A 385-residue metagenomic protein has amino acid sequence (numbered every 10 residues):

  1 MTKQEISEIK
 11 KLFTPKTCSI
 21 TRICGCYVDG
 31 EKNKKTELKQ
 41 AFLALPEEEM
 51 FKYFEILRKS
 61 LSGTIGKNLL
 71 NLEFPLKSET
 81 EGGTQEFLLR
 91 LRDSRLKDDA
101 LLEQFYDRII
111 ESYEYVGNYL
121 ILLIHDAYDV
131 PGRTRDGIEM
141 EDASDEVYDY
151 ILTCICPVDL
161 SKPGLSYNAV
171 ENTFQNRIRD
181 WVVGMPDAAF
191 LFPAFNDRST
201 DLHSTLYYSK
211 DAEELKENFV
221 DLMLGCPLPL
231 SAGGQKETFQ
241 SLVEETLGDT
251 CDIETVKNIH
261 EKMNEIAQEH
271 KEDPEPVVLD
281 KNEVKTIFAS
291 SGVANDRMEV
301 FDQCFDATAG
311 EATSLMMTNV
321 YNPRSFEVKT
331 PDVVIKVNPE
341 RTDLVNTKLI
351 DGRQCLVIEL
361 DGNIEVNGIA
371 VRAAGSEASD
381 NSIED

Functional and structural regions predicted by a protein language model:
M1-K59, E359-V366, A370-D385: N-terminal leader/presequence-like segments
E8, C18, G117-L123, F190 (+2 more regions): N-terminal functional modules and adjacent low-complexity/disordered segments of proteins
K16-T17, C24-N322: Long, hydrophobic alpha/beta structural blocks
V284-D385: C-terminal, beta-strand-rich globular interaction domains
